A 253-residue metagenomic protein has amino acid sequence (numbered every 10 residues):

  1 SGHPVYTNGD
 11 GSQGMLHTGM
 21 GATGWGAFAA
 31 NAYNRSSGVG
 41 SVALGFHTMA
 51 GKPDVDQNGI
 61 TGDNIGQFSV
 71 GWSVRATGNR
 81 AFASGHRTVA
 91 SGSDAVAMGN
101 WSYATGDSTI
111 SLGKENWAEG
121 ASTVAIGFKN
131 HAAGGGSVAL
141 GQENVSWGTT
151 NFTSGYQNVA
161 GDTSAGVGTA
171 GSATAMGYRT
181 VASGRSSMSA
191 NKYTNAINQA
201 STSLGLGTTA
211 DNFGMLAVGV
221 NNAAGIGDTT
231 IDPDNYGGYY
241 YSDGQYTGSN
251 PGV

Functional and structural regions predicted by a protein language model:
S1-V253: Periodic small-residue-enriched repeat registers in elongated scaffold domains
